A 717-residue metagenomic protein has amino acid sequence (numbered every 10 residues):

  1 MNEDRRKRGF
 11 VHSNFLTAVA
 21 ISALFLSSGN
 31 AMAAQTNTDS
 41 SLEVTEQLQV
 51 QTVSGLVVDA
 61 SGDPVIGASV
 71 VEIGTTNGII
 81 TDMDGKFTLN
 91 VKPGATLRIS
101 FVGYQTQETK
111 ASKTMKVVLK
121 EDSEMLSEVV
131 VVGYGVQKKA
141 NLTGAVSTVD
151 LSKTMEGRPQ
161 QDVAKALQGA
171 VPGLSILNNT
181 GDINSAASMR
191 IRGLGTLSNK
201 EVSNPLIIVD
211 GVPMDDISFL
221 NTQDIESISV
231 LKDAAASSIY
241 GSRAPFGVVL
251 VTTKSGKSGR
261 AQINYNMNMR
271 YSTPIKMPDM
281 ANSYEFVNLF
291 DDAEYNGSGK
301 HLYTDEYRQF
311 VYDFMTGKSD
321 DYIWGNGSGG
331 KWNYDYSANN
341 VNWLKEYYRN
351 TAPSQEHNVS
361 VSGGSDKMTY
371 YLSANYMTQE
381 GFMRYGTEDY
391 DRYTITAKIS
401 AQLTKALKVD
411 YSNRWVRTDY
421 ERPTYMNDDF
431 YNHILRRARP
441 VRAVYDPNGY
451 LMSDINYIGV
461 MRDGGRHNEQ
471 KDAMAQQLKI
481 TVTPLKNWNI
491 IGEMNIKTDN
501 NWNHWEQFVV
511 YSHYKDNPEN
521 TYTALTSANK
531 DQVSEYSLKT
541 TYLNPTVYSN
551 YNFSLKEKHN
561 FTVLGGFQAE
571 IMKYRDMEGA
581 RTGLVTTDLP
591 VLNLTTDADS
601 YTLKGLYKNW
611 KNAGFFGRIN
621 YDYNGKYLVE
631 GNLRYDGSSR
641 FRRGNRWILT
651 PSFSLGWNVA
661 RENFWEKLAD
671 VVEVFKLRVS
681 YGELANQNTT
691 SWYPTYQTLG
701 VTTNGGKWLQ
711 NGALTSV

Functional and structural regions predicted by a protein language model:
M1-I395, K408-D410: Short, small/polar-rich motifs associated with maturation and membrane association, primarily at protein termini
K116, A164, S188, V248-L250 (+10 more regions): Membrane-embedded beta-strand positions in outer-membrane beta-barrel channels/transporters
I208, S373-N375, L628-D636: Glycine- and acidic-rich phosphate- and metal-coordinating loops
T253-S255, G363-S365, A401-Q402, I480-V482 (+6 more regions): Residue-level signature of outer-membrane beta-barrel architecture
S258-N340, M377, G381-A475, I491-E493 (+3 more regions): Surface-exposed loop/interface segments of Gram-negative outer-membrane beta-barrel transport/assembly proteins
S639-N645: Solvent-exposed loop/turn segments connecting transmembrane beta-strands in outer-membrane beta-barrel proteins
G644, T650, S716-V717: Outer-membrane beta-barrel domain signature, especially the mid-to-C-terminal portions of large Gram-negative OMP
